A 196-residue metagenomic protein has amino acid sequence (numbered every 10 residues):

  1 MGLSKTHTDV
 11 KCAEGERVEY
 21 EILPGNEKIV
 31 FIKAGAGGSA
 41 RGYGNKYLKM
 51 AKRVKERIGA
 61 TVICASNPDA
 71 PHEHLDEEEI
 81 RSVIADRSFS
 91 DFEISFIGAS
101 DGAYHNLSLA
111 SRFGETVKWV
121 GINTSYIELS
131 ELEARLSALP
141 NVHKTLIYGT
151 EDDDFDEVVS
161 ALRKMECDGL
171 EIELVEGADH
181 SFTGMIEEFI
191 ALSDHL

Functional and structural regions predicted by a protein language model:
M1-E21: A domain-start/cap signature at the N-terminus of enzymes
A13-R17, L23-G59: Short, surface-exposed "cap/lid" segments of acyl-processing enzymes
I32, F96, G121, T145-L146: Structural beta-sheet core signal
K46, D69-F89: Alpha/beta-hydrolase active-site loop
C64-A70, T124, G177: Active-site loop/turn elements of alpha/beta-hydrolase fold enzymes, especially the short glycine-/histidine-rich
I84-P140: Primarily recognizes the serine-hydrolase "nucleophile elbow" in alpha/beta-hydrolase and SGNH/GDSL folds
T124-T183: The feature captures the conserved acid-bearing segment of alpha/beta-hydrolase catalytic domains
T183-H195: Post-His helix in hydrolase/transferase enzymes
